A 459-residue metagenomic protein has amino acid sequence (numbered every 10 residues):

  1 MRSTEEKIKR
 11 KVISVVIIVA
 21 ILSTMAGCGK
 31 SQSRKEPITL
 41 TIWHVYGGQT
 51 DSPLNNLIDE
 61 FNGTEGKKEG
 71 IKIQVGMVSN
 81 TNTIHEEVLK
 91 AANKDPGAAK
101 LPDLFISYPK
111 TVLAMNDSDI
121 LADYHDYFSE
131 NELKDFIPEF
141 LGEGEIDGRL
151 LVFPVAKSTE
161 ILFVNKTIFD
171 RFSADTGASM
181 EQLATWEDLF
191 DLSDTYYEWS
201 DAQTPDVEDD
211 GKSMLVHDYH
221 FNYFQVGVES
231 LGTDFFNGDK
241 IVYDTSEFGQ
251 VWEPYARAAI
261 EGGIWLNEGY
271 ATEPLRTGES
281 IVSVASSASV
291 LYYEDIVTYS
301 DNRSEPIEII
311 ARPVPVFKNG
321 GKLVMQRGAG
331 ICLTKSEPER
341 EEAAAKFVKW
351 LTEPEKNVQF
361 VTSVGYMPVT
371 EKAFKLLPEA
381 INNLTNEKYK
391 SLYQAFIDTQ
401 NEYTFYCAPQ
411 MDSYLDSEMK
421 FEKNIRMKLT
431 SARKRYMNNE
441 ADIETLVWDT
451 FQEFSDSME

Functional and structural regions predicted by a protein language model:
E36-G48, G70-M77, D103-L104, L215: Short, well-ordered beta-strand elements
G66-E139, R171-D175, I281-V282, S300-R303: Extracytoplasmic "Venus flytrap"/periplasmic binding protein-like
F105-I161, F190-L192, P205-D209, S304-P315 (+1 more regions): Hinge/lid segment of periplasmic solute-binding proteins
H125-F136, A178-Q182, V207-E208, S213-L215 (+4 more regions): Short, solvent-exposed loop/beta-turn-alpha elements that line the ligand-binding surface or hinge of extracytoplasmic
D147-V155, E160, E187-I241, S280: Extracytoplasmic/periplasmic solute-binding protein
F190-Y197, N237-G269, I309-I310, V314: Glycine-centered hinge/linker elements that transmit conformational signals in sensory and ligand-binding systems
A256-G263, S300-K372: Extracytoplasmic/periplasmic substrate-recognition and gating elements
L384, I397-E459: Conserved C-terminal helix/tail region of periplasmic/extracytoplasmic solute-binding proteins
